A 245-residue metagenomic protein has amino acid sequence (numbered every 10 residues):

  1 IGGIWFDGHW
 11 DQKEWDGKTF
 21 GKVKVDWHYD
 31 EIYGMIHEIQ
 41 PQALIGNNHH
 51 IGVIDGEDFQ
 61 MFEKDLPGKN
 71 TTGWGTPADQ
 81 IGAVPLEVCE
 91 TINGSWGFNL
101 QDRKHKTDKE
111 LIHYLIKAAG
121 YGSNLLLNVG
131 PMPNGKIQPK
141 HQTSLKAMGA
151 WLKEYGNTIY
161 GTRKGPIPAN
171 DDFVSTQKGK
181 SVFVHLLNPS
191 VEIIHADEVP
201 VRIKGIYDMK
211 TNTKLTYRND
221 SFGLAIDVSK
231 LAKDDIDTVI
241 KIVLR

Functional and structural regions predicted by a protein language model:
I1-R245: Mature catalytic domains of secreted/periplasmic carbohydrate-active enzymes
